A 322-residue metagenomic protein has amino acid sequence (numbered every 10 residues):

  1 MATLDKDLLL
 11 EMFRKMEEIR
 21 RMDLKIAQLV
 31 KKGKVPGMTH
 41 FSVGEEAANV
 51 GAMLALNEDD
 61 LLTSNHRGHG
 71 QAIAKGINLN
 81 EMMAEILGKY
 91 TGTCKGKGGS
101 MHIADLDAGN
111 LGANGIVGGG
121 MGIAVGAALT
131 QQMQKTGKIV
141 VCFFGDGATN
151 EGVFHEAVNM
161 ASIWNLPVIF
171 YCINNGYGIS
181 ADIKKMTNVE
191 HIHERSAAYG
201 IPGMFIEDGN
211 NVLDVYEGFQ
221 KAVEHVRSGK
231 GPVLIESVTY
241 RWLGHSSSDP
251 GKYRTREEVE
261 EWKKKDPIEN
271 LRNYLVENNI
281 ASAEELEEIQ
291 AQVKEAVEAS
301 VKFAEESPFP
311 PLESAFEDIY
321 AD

Functional and structural regions predicted by a protein language model:
M1-E11: Charged, compositionally biased N-terminal leader segments and the immediate start of the first structured element
R14-V30: N-terminal glycine-rich anion-binding loops that anchor highly charged ligand groups
L24-A27, K34-W164, D182-N188, H193 (+1 more regions): Cofactor-binding active-site loop characterized by glycine-rich and histidine/acidic residues
G70, G176-I179, R241-L243: Short gly/pro/ser/thr-enriched loop/turn and capping motifs at secondary-structure boundaries
Q132-T136, N188-K221, K264-I289: Conserved thiamine diphosphate
W164-K184: A short, conserved beta-to-alpha structural element at the edge of catalytic cores that scaffolds binding
Y177-A181, I201-E207, G251-E260, E285: Short beta-alpha connecting loops at secondary-structure transitions that line or flank enzyme active sites
H225-D322: Glycine/aspartate-rich loop-and-adjacent alpha/beta segment that forms the canonical ThDP
